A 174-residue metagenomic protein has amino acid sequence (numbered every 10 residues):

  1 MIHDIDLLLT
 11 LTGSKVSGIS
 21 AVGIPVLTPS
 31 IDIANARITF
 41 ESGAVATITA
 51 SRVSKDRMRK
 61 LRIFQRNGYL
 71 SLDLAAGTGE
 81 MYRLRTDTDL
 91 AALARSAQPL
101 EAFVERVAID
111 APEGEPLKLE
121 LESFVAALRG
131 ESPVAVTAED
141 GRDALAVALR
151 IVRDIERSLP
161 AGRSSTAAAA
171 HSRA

Functional and structural regions predicted by a protein language model:
M1, D110-L117, V134-T137, G141: Aromatic-acidic/polar surface patches that form glycan- and anion
M1-V45, T49-D56, K60-F64, A75-A76 (+1 more regions): Rossmann-like dinucleotide-binding domain that binds NAD(P)(H)
D4-I5, K118-E122, A148: A general structural signal for well-ordered alpha-helical segments in protein cores
G13-V16, V45, G68, P133 (+2 more regions): Generic structural signal for secondary-structure transition and capping sites
V26-P29, A44-L119: NAD(P)-dinucleotide binding in Rossmann-like oxidoreductases
A34, E105-V107, S132: Short amphipathic alpha-helical segments
A34-R37, R62, L72-L74, D87-L90 (+3 more regions): Alpha-helix boundary/capping detector
E41, S123-A174: C-terminal helix-rich "cap/oligomerization" subdomain common to oxidoreductases
